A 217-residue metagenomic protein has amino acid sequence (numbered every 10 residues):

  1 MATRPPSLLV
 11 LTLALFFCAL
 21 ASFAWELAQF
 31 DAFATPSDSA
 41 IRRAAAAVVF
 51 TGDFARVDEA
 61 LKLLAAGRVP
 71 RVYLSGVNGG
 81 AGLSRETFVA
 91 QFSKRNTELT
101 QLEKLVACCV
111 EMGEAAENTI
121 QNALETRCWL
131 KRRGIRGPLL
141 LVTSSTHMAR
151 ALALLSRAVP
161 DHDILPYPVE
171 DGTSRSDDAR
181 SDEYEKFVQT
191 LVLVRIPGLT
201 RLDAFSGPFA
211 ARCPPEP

Functional and structural regions predicted by a protein language model:
M1-V10, T173, D177, S181: Structural motif marking the loop-to-transmembrane transition
A2-S37: N-terminal type II signal-anchor transmembrane helix that functions as the membrane-insertion/stop-transfer segment
F17, A107-C108, R212: The N-terminal extracellular segments of secreted preproproteins, especially immediately downstream of signal
W25-S181: A structural signal for short, hydrophobic/glycine-enriched beta-strand patches
S93-L99, K186-L191, A210-P215: A general structural signal for short secondary-structure boundary/capping elements
R180-D203: A transmembrane-helix-recognition feature enriched in membrane-embedded lipid enzymes and envelope glyco-/phospholipid
R201-P217: Short linear elements at protein peripheries
